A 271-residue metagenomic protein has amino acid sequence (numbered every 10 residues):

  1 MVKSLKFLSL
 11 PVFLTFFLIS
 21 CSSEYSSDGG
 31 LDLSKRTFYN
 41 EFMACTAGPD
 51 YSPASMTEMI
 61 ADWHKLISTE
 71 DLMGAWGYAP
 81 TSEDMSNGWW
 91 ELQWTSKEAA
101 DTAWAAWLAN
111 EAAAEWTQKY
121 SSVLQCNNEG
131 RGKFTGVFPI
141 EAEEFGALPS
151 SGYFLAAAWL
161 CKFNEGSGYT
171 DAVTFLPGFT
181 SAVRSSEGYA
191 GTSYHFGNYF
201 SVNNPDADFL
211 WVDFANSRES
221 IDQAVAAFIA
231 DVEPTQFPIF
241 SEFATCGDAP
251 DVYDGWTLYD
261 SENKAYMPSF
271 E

Functional and structural regions predicted by a protein language model:
M1-L10: Bacterial N-terminal signal peptides that target proteins for export
S9-I19: Bacterial N-terminal signal peptides
C21-W89, Q93-E271: Short S/T/G/P-rich N-terminal loop/turn motif that feeds into the first structured element of a domain
